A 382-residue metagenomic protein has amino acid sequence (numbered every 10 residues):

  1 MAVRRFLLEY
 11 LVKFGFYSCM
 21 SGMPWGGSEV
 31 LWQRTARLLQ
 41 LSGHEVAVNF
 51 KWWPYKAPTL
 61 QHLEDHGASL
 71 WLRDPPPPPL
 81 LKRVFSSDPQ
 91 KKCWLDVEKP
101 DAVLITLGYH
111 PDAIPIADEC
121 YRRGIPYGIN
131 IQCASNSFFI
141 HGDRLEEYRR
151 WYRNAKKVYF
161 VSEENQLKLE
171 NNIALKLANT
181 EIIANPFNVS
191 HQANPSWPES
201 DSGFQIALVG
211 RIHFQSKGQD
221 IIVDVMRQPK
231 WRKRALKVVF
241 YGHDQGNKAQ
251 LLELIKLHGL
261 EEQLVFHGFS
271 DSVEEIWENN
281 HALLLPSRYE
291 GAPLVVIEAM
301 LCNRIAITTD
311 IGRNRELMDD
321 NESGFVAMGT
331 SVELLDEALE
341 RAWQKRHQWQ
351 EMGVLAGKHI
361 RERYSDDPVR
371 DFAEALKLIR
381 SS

Functional and structural regions predicted by a protein language model:
G26-R37, F204, H213-Q228, E333: A conserved mid-protein helix/loop that constitutes part of the nucleotide-sugar donor-binding site
P76-P79, P111, I125-G142, K157: A short, histidine- and acid-enriched strand-loop-helix "catalytic/donor-clamping" loop that lines the nucleotide-sugar
N154-N179, F187-V189: A short, active-site helix/loop in glycosyltransferases that binds the activated sugar's phosphate group
L251-G268: Nucleotide-activated donor-binding/catalytic signature segment of Leloir-type glycosyltransferases, i.e., the conserved
F269, R288: Aromatic "clamp/platform" in nucleotide-sugar-dependent glycosyltransferases that forms part of the donor/acceptor
I305-T308, M318: Short hydrophobic beta-strand element within catalytic cores of glycosyltransferases and related nucleotide-activated
D320-N321, F325-V332, R341-R346: Conserved acidic donor-binding segment of nucleotide-sugar-dependent glycosyltransferases
R341, Q348-E362, E374: A short, well-ordered alpha-helix in the C-terminal region of glycosyltransferases
